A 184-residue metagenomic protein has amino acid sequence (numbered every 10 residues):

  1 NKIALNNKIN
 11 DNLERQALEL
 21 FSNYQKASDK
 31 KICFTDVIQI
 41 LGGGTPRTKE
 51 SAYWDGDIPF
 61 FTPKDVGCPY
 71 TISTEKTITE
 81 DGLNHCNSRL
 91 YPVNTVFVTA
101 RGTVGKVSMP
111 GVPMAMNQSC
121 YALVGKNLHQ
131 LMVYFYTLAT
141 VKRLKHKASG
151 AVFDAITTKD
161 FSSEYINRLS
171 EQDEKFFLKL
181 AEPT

Functional and structural regions predicted by a protein language model:
N1-T45, D55-G56, F60, K64-V66 (+1 more regions): Non-catalytic DNA-recognition/assembly elements of restriction-modification systems
T35-S51, P59-V93, G111, A115-M116: Sequence-specific dsDNA recognition surfaces
V37-I40, A100, Y136-T140, L180: Generic, well-ordered alpha-helical scaffold segments in large soluble proteins
I40-G43, K106, H146: Conserved helix-loop functional segments at active or binding sites
T62, T79-A139, A148, T157 (+1 more regions): A short beta-sheet element
L131-Y134, L144-K147, D173-F177: Extended hydrophobic-aromatic, low-complexity segments
